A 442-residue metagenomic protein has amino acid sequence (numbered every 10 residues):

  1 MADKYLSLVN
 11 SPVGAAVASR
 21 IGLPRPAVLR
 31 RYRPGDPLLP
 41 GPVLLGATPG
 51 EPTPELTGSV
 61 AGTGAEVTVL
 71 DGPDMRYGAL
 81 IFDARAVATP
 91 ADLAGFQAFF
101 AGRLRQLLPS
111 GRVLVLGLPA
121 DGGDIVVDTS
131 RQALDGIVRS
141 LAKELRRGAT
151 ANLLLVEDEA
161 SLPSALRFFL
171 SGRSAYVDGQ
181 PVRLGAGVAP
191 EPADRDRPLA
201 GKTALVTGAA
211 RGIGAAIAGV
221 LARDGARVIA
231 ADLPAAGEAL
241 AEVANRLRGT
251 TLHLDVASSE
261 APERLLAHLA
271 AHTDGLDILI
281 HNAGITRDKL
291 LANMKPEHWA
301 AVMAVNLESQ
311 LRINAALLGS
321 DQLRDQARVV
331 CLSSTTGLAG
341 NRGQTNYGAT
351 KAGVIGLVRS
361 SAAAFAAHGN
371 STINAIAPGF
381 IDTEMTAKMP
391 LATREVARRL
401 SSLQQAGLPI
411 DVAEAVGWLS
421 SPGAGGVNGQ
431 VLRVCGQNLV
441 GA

Functional and structural regions predicted by a protein language model:
V67-L70, A226-A241: Conserved glycine-rich Rossmann-like NAD(P)H-binding loop of the short-chain dehydrogenase/reductase
D92, L290-L291, H298-W299, A397: Substrate-binding pocket helix/loop in short-chain dehydrogenase/reductase
S130-L134, N314, T350, V358: Active-site helix of classical SDR
R147-T150, Y176-G179, Q326, N370-T372 (+1 more regions): Short, small/polar-rich loop/turn modules that mediate ligand/substrate recognition or access, typified
V156-L162, S401-V412, G423: A conserved structural motif in NAD(P)-dependent oxidoreductases
D178-G201, N428-A442: Short C-terminal tail/terminal secondary-structure segment of NAD(P)H-dependent dehydrogenase/reductase domains
S334: Residue(s) in the substrate-gating loop at a strand-loop-helix junction that position the organic substrate next
